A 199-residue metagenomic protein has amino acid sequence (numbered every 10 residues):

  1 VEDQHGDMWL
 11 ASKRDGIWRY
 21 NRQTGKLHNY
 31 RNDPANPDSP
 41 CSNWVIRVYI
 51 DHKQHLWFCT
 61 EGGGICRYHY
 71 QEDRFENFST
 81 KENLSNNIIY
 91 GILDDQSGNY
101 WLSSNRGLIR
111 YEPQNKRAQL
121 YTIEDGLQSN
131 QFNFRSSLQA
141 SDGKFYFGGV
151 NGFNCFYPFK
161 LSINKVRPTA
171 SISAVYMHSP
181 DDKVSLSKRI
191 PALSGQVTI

Functional and structural regions predicted by a protein language model:
E2-H5, I50-Q54, D94-G98, L138-D142: Residue-level detector of Asp-centered blade-edge/turn motifs that repeat once per structural unit in beta-propeller
E2-L10, R14-D15, R19, R47-L56: Sequence-structural signature of mature extracellular/luminal beta-sheet repeat domains, prominently beta-propellers
D7-L10, H55-C59, N99-L102, K144-F147: Conserved beta-propeller blade signature
S12-K13, R22, T60-E61, Y70 (+2 more regions): Structural signature of WD-repeat beta-propellers
R22, D73, A118: Thiolate-centered catalytic microenvironments shared by cysteine-dependent enzyme domains
H28, N32-I46, Y68, E76 (+2 more regions): Residue-level "micro-hotspots" composed of small/polar
